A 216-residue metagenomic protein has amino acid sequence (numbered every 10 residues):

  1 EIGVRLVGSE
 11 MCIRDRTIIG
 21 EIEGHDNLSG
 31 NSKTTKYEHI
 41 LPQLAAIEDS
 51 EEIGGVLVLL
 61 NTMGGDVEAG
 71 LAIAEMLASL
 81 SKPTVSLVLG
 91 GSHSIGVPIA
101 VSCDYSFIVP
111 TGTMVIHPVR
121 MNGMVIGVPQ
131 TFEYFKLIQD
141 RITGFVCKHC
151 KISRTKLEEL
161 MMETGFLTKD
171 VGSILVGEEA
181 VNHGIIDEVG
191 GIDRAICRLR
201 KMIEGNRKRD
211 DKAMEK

Functional and structural regions predicted by a protein language model:
E1-G8, C12-I13: Single conserved hydrophobic/aromatic residue that forms the stacking wall/gate of nucleotide- or nucleobase-binding
S9-E10, C197-K216: Intrinsically disordered, low-complexity terminal tails
E10, R14-E38: STAS-typified acidic loop motif
I18, V58, A100, I142 (+1 more regions): Terminal peptide-recognition signature
L28-G54: A short, well-ordered alpha-helical element
S29-N31, L59-M63, V125-E133: Second-shell loop/turn segments in exported
G55, N122-L199: Charged, glycine-interspersed solvent-exposed loop segments at helix/strand-loop junctions that cap or gate access
L59-I73, A78-N122: Glycine-rich beta-to-alpha active-site loop
